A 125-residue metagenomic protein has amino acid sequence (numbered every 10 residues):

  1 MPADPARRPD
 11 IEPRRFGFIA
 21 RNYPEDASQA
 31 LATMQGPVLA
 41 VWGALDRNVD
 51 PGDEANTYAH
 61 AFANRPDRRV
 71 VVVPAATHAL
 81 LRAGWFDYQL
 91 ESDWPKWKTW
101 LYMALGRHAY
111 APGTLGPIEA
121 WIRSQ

Functional and structural regions predicted by a protein language model:
M1-A32: Accessory cap/linker subdomain of secreted extracellular hydrolases
G17-R21, V41-L45, L101-H108: Second-shell loop/turn segments in exported
Q29-A32, N56, H60, G116 (+1 more regions): Solvent-exposed, polar/charged alpha-helical surfaces in well-ordered, non-transmembrane soluble domains, broadly
A32-V38, N64-D67: Short, proline-enriched alpha-helix->beta-strand connector loops that line the catalytic pocket of alpha/beta-hydrolase
M34, A40-W42, D46, V73: Short beta-strand/loop motif that positions the catalytic acidic residue of the alpha/beta-hydrolase fold
G36, R47-A61, W85: Short alpha-helix in the alpha/beta-hydrolase fold that links the catalytic acid
L45-V49, H78-A79: Acidic catalytic loop of the alpha/beta-hydrolase fold
R65, R69, A76-L80, G84-Q125: Catalytic active-site module of serine/aspartate enzymes centered on a nucleophile-bearing elbow/loop
